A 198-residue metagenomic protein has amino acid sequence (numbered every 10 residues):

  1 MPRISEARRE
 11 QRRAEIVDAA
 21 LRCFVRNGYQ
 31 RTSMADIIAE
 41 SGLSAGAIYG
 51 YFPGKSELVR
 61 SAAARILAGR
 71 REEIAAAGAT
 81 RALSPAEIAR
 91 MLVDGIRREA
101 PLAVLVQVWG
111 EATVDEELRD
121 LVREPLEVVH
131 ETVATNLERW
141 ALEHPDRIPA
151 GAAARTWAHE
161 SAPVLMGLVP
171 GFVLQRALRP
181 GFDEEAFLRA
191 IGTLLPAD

Functional and structural regions predicted by a protein language model:
M1-Q11, A141-I148, A152: N-terminal intrinsically disordered/low-complexity leader segments
E15, A19-E57, S61: Helix-turn-helix
V17, A86, H130-E138, A158 (+3 more regions): An amphipathic alpha-helix signature
S61, E72-L102, A150-L165: Hydrophobic alpha-helical connector segments
A64-G69: Short, basic, alpha-helical segments at the C-terminal edge of helix-turn-helix-like DNA-binding modules
A76, R97-V106, E116-P145, A186: Amphipathic alpha-helical packing segments from all-alpha helical-bundle domains
R90-R97, V104-V114, L194: Helix-loop "lid/cap" segments that line or gate small-molecule binding pockets
R119-R123, H144-D198: Hydrophobic/aromatic-rich alpha-helical bundle segments in the mid-to-C-terminal region
